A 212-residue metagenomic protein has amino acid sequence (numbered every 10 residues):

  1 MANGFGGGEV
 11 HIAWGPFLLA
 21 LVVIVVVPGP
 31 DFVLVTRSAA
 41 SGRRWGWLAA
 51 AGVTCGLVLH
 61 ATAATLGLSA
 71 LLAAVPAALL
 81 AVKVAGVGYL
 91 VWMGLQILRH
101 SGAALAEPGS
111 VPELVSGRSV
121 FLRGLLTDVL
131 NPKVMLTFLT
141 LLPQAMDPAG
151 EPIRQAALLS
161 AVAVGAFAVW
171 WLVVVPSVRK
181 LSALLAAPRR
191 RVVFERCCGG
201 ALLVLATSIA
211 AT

Functional and structural regions predicted by a protein language model:
G4-L80, T140-S160, L172: Juxtamembrane transmembrane-helix termini in multi-pass membrane transport proteins
F17, L21, V53, V120-D128 (+1 more regions): Residue-level signature of transmembrane alpha-helical cores of multipass secondary-active transporters and flippases
S41-A51, V111-S116, R123-L126, P188-R190: Juxtamembrane helix-capping/reentrant segments at transmembrane boundaries
G56, H60-L68, L90-Q96, M135 (+1 more regions): Alpha-helical transmembrane segments and their lipid-water interface positions in multi-pass membrane proteins
A61-T65, L130-M135, G200-T212: Hydrophobic alpha-helical transmembrane segments in multi-pass integral membrane proteins
A73-L105, F167-V174, S182-T212: Selective transmembrane alpha-helices of multi-pass membrane proteins
A103-F121, A183: Flexible interhelical linker loops that connect adjacent transmembrane helices in multi-pass membrane transporters
